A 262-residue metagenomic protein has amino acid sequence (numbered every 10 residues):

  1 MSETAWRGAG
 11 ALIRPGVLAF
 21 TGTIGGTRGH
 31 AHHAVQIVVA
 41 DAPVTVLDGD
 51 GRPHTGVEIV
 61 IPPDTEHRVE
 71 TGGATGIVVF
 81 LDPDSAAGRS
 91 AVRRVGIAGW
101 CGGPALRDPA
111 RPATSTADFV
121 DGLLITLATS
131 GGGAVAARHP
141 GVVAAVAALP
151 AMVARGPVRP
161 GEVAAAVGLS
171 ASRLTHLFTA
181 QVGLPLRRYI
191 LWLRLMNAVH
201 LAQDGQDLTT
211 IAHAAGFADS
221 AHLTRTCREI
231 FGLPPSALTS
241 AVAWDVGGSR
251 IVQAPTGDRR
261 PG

Functional and structural regions predicted by a protein language model:
M1-P43: Generic protein-terminus/edge-of-domain signal
T27-G29, V46-L47, H67-G72, I77-V78: Short beta-strand His + acidic residue motifs that chelate non-heme Fe in jelly-roll/DSBH and cupin folds
Q36-G56: A short beta-strand-loop-beta hairpin characteristic of the jelly-roll/cupin
I37, E58, G73-R94: A short hydrophobic beta-strand segment most commonly corresponding to one strand of the jelly-roll/cupin
P53-G73: Conserved metal-binding segment of the jelly-roll/cupin
L106-P109, A128-V158, A164-V167, R188-Q206: A short, Lys/Arg-enriched amphipathic alpha-helix from helix-turn-helix/homeodomain DNA-binding modules
G161-I190, A212-P234: Basic/polar phosphate-binding segments, predominantly the helix-turn-helix DNA-binding elements of transcriptional
A180-A218, A241-G262: Terminal helix-turn-helix DNA-binding modules in bacterial transcription factors
